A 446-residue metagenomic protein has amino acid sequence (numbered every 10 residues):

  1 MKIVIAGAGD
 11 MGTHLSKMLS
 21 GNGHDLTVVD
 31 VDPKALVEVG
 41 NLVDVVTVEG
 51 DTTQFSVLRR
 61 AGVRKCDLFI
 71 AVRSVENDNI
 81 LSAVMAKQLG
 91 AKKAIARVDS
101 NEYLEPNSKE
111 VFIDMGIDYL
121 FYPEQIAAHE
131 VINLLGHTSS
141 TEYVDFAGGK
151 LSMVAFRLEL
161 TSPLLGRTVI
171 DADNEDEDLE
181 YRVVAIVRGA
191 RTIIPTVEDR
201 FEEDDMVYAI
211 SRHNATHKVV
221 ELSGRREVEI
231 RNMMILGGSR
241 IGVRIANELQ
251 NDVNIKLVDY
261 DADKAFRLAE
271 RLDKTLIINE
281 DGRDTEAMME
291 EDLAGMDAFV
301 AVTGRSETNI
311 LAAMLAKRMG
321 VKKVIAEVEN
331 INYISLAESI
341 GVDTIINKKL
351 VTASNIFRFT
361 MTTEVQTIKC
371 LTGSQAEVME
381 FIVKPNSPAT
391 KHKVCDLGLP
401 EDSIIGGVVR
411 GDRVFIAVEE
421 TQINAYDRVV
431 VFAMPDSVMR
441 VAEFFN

Functional and structural regions predicted by a protein language model:
M1-N446: Cytosolic regulatory regions of ion transport systems
